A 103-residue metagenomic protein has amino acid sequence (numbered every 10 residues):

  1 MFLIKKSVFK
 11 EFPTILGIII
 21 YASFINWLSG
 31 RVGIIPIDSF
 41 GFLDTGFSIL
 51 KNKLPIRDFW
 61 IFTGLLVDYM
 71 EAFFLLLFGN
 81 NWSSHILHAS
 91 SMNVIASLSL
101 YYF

Functional and structural regions predicted by a protein language model:
M1-I25, Y102: Start-transfer (signal-anchor) and selected internal transmembrane alpha helices of multi-pass inner/ER membrane
V8, G41-F42, K51: Short acidic, Pro/Gly- and aromatic-enriched capping/linker segments at domain boundaries
P13, N80-H88: Membrane-interface starts of transmembrane alpha-helices
G30-T45, D58-E71, N80-S83: Extracytoplasmic catalytic/substrate-binding loops of multi-pass membrane glycan-assembly enzymes
T45-P55: Luminal/periplasmic active-site loops of membrane-embedded glycosylation enzymes
L87-F103: Transmembrane-helix motifs of polytopic, lipid-linked glycan transferases
